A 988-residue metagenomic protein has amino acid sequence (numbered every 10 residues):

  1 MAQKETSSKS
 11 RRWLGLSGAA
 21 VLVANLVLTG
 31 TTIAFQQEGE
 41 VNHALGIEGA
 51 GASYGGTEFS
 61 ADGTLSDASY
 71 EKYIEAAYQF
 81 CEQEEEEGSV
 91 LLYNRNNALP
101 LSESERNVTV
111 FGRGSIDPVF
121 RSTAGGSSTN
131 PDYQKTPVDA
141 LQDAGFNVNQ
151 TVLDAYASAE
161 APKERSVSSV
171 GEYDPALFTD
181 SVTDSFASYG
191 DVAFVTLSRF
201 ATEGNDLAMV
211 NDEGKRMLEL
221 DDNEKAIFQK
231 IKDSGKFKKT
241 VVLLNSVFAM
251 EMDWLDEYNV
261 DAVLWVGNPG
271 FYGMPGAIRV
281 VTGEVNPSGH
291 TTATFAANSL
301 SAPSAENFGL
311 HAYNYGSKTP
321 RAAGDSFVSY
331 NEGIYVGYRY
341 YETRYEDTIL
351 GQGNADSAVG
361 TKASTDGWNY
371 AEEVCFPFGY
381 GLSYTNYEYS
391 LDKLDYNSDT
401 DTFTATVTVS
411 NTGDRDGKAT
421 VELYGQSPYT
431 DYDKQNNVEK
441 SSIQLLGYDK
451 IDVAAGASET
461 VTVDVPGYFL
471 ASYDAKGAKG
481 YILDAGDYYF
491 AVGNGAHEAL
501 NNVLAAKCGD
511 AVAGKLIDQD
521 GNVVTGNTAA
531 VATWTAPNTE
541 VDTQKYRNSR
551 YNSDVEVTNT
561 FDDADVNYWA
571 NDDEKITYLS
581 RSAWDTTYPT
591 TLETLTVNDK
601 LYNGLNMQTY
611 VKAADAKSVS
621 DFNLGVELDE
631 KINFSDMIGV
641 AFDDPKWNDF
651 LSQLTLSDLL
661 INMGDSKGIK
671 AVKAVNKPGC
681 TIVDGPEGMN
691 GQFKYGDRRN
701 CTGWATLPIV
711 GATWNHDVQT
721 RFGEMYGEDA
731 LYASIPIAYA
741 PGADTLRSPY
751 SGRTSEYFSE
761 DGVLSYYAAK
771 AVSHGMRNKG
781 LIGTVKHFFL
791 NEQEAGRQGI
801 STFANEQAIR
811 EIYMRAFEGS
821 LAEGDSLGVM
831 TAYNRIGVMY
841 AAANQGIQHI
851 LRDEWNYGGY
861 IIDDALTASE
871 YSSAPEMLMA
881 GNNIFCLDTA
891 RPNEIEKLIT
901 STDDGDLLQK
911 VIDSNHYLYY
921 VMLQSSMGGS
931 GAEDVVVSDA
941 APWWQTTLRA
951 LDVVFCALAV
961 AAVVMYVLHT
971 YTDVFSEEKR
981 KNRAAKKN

Functional and structural regions predicted by a protein language model:
M1-D474, I482-V492, A496, K545-N988: Glycoside hydrolase catalytic-domain context in secreted enzymes
G467-D542: Terminal connector regions
